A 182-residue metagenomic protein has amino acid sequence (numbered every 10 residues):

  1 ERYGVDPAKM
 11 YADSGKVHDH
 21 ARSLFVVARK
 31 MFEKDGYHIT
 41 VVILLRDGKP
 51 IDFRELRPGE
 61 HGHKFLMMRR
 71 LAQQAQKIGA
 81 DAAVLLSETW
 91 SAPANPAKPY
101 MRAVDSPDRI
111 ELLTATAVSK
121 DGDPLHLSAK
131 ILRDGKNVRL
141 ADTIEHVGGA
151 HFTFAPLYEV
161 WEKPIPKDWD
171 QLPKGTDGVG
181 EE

Functional and structural regions predicted by a protein language model:
E1-L71: N-terminal domain-onset segments
E1-Y3, Q74-E182: Low-complexity intrinsically disordered segments
